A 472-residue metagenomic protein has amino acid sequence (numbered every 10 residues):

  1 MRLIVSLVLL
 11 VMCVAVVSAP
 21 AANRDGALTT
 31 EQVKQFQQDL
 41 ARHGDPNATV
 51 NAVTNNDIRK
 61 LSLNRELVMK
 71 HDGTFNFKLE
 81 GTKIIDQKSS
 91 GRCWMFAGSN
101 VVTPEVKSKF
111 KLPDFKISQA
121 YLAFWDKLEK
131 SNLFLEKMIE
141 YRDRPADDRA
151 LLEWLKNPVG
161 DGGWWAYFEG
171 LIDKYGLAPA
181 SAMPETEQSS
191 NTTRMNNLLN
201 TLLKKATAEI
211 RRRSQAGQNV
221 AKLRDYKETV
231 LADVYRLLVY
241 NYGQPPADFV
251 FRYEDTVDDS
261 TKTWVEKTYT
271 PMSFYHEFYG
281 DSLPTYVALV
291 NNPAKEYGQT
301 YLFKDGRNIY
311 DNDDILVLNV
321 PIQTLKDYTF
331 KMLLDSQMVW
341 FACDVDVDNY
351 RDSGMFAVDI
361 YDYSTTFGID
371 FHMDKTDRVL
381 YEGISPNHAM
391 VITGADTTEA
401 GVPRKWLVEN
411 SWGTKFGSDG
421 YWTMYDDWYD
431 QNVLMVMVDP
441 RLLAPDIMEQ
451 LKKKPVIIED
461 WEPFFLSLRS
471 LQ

Functional and structural regions predicted by a protein language model:
M1-V5: Positively charged n-region of N-terminal signal peptides that target proteins for export
S6-A15: Bacterial N-terminal signal peptides
V17-A21: Sec/Tat signal peptide C-region and signal peptidase I cleavage site
N23-R24, G217-Q472: Active-site signature of cysteine proteases
R24-K83: N-terminal regions that are enriched for targeting/export leaders and immediately downstream pro/stem segments
H71-E136, E140: Post-signal peptide N-terminal segment of secreted/secretory-pathway proteins
L79-G91, E153-V159, D311-N319, Y328-T329 (+1 more regions): Second-shell loop/turn segments in exported
S118-F249: Papain-like cysteine protease catalytic cores
